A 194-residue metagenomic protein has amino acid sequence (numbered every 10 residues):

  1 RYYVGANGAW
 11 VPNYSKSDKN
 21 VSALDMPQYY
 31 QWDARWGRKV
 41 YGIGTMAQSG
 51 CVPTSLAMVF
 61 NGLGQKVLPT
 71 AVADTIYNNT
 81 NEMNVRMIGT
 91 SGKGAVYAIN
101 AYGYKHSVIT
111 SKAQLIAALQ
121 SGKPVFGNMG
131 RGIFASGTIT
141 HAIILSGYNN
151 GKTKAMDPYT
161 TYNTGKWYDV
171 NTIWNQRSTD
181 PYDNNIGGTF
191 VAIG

Functional and structural regions predicted by a protein language model:
R1-S17: Non-catalytic tandem-repeat scaffold regions and their flanking low-complexity/translocation tails
Y14-N84, Y168: Active-site-adjacent structural segments surrounding the nucleophilic cysteine of cysteine proteases and isopeptidases
A34, M46, M58, Q65-V67 (+6 more regions): Solvent-exposed loop/turn segments at secondary-structure junctions within structured extracellular/periplasmic domains
S55, V59-G64, I76, T80 (+6 more regions): Sec/Tat-exported extracytoplasmic proteins
N78-V108: Mid-length scaffold segments of soluble, non-membrane domains
M83-A95, F134-H141, N163-G165: Extracytoplasmic/secreted cell-surface and envelope-processing proteins
S107-T160, A192: Active-site-adjacent substructure of cysteine-protease-like catalytic cores
Y148-G194: Noncatalytic regulatory segments and standalone regulatory/sensor domains
